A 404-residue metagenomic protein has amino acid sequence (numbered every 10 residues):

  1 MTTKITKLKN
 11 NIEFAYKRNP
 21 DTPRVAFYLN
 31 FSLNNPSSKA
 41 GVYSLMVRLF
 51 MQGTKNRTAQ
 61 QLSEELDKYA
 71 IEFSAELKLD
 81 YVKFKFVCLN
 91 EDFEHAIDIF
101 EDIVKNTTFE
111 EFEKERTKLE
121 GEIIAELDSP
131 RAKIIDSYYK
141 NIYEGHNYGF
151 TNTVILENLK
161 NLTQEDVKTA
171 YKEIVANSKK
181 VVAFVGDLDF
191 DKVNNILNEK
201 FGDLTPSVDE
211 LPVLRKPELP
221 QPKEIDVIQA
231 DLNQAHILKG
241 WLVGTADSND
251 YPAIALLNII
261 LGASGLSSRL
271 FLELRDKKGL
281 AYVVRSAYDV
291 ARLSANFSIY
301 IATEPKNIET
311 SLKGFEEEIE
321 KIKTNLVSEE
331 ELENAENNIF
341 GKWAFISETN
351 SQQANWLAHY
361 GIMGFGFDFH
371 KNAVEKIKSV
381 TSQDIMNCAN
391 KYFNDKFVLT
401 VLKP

Functional and structural regions predicted by a protein language model:
M1-E64, K168-E273, L312-E316, V398-P404: His/Glu-rich zincin catalytic helix
Q61-D209, D276-P404: Charge-rich, well-structured scaffold segments of protease-associated domains
